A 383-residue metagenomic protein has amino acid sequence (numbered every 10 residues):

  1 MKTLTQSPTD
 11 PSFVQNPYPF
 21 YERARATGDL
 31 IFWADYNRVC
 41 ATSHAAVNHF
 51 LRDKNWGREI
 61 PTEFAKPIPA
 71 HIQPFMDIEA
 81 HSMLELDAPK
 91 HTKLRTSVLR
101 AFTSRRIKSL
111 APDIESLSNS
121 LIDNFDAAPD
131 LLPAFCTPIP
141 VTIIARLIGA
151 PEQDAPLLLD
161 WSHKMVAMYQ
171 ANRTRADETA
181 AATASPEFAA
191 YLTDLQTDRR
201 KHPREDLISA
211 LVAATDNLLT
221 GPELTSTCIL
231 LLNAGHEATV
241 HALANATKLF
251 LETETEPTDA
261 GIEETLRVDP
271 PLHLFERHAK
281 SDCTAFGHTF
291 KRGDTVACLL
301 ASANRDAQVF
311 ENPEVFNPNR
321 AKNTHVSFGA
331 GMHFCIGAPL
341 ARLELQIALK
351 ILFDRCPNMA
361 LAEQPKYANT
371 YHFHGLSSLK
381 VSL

Functional and structural regions predicted by a protein language model:
M1-L383: Cytochrome P450
